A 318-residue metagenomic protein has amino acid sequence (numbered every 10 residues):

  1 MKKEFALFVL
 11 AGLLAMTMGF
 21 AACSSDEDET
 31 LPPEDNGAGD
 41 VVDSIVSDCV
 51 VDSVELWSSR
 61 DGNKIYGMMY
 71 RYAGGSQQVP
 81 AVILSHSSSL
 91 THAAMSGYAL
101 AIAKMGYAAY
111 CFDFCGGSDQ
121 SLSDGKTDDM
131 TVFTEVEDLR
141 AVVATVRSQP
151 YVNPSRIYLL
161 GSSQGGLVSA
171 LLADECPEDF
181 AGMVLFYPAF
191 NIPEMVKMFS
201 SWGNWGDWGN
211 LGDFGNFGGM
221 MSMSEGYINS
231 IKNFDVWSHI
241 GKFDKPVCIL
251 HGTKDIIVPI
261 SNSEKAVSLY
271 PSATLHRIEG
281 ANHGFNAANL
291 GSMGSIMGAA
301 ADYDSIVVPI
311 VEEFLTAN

Functional and structural regions predicted by a protein language model:
M16-C49: Bacterial Sec-dependent N-terminal signal peptides
G39-G74: N-terminal cap/lid segment of alpha/beta-hydrolase-fold proteins
V79, H86-L90, T253: Active-site glycine-rich loops that stabilize anionic/oxyanionic intermediates across multiple enzyme folds
S88-L100, S261: The serine-hydrolase catalytic nucleophile loop
A94, D128-P150: Alpha/beta-hydrolase active-site loop
A101-L122: Conserved alpha/beta-hydrolase
L171, E175-G226: Hydrolase active-site cap/lid region
F243, I249-H251, D255: Short beta-strand/loop motif that positions the catalytic acidic residue of the alpha/beta-hydrolase fold
